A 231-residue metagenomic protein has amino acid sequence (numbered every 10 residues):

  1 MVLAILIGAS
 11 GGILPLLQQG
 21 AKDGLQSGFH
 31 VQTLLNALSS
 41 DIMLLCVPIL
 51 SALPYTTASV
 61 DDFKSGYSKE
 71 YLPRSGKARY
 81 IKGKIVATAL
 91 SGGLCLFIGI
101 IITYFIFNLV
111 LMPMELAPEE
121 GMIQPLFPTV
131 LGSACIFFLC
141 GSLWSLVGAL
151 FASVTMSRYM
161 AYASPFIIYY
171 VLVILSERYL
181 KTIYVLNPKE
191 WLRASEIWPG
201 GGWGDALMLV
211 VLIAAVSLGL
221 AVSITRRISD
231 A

Functional and structural regions predicted by a protein language model:
V2-I7, Y159-L172, N187-K189: Central hydrophobic cores of alpha-helical transmembrane segments in multi-pass integral membrane proteins
L3-T57, K82, V86-V154, W191-V210: Secretory targeting signals
L17-A21, V60-K64, P113, M156 (+2 more regions): Juxtamembrane transmembrane-helix termini
A52-P73: Transmembrane helix boundary and interhelical loop/hinge segments in multi-pass membrane proteins
G76-A78, K82, S157-Y162: Membrane-helix interface segments
V110-P118, I167-N187: Juxtamembrane non-transmembrane "cap" segments at the membrane-aqueous interface of multi-pass membrane proteins
Y159-Y162, K181-T182, D205: Short, aromatic-rich membrane-interface segments at the entry and exit of alpha-helical transmembrane domains
V211-A231: Junction motif at the cytosolic side of a transmembrane helix
